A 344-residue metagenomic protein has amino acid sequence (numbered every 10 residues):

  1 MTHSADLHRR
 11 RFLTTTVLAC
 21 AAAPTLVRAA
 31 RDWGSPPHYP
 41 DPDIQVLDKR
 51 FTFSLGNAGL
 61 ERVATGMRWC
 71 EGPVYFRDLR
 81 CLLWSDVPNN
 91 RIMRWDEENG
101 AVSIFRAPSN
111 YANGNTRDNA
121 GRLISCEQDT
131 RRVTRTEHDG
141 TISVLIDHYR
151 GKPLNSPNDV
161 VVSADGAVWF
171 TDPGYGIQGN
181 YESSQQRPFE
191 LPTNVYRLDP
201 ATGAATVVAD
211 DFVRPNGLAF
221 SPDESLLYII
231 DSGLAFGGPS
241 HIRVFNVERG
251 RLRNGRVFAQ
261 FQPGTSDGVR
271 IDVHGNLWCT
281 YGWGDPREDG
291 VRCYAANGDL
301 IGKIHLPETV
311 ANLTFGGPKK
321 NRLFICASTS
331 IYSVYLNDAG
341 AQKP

Functional and structural regions predicted by a protein language model:
T2-C20: N-terminal secretory signal peptides and thylakoid transit peptides that target proteins across membranes
A22-P24: N-terminal signal peptide c-region/cleavage motif recognized by signal peptidases
L26-R28: Sec/Tat signal peptide C-region and signal peptidase I cleavage site
A30-P344: Sequence-structural signature of mature extracellular/luminal beta-sheet repeat domains, prominently beta-propellers
